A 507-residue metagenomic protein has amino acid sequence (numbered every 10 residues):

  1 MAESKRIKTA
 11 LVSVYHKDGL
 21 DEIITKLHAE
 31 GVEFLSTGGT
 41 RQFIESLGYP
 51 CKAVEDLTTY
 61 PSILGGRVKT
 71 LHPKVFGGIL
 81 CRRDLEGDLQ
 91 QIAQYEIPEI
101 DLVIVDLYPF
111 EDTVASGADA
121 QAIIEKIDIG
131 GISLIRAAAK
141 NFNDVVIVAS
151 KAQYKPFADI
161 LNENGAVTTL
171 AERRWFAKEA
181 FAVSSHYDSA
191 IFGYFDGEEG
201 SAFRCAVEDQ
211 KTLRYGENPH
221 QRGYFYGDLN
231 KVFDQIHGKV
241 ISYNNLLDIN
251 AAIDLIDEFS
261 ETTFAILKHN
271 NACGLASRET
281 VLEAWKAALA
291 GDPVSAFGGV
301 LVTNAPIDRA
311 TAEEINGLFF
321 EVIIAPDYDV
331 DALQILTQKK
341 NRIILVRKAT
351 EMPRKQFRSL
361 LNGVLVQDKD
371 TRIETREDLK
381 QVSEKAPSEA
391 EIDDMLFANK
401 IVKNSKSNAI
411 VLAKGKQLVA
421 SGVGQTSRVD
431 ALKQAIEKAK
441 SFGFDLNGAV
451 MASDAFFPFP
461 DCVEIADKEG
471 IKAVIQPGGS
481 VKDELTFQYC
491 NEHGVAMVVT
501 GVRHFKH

Functional and structural regions predicted by a protein language model:
M1-L57: N-terminal glycine-/serine-/threonine-rich phosphate-binding loop
G39-F110: Glycine-rich nucleotide/cofactor/substrate-binding loop typically near the N-terminus or early in the first domain
R83-I132, R136-A138, K380, E384-E389: Active-site/ligand-binding-proximal alpha/beta "capping" segment
A152-I160, G165-Y328, A332-I335, K339-K369 (+2 more regions): Active-site loops and adjacent core secondary-structure elements that bind or stabilize anionic groups
C273-P293, V411, Q417-V463: Glycine- and Gly-Pro-enriched alpha-helical subdomains that act as flexible, kink-prone "lid/hinge" or packing modules
L301-V302, D308-G317, F442-D483: Cysteine/selenocysteine-centered motifs that mediate thiol-based redox chemistry or coordinate metal-sulfur cofactors
F320-A325, V330-R342, E464-H507: C-terminal binding/interaction regions
